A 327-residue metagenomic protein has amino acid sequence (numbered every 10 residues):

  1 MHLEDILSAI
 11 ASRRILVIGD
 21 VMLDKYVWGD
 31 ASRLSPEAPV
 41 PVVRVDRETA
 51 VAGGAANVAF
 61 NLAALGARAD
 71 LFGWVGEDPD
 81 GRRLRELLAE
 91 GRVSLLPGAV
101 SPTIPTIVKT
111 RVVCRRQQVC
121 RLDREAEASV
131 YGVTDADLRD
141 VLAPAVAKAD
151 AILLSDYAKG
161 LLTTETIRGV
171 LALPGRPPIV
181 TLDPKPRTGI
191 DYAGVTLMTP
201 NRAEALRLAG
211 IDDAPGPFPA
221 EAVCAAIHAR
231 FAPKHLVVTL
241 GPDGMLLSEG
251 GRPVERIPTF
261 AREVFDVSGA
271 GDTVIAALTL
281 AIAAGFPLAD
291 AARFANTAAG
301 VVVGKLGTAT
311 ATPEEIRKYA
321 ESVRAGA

Functional and structural regions predicted by a protein language model:
M1-S32: Positively charged, low-complexity intrinsically disordered leader regions
H2-S8, P36, V40-V108, Y319-S322: Substrate-binding N-lobe of the ribokinase-like
L16, D70-W74, P97, A151-L153 (+2 more regions): A structural signal for isolated positions on well-ordered beta-strands in alpha/beta enzyme cores
V21, Y157, T273: Active-site metal-binding loops of divalent metal-dependent hydrolases
P36-V43, R115-A128, P200-G210: Gly-rich Lys/Arg/Thr-decorated short loops/hinges at beta-loop-alpha junctions or inter-strand turns that position
L96-I104, R111-V146: Conserved phosphate-binding/catalytic loop of the ribokinase/pfkB sugar-kinase fold
A151, K159-V254: Conserved phosphate/ATP/ADP-binding segment of small-molecule kinases
R230, K234, F260-V323: Conserved post-catalytic alpha-helical subdomain immediately downstream of the catalytic base and nucleotide-binding
